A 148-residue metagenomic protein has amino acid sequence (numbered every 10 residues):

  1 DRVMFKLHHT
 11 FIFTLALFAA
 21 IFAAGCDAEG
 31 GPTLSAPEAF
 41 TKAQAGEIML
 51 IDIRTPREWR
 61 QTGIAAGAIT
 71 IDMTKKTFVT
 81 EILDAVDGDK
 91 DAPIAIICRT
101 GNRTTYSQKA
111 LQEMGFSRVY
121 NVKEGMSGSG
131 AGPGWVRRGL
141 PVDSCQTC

Functional and structural regions predicted by a protein language model:
V3-F13: Bacterial N-terminal signal peptides that target proteins for export
F5-L7, C26-A45, R57-P93, N102-C148: Rhodanese-like catalytic fold shared by cysteine-dependent sulfurtransferases and DSP/PTP-type phosphatases
I12-A23: Bacterial N-terminal signal peptides
L50-D52: Structural scaffold elements adjacent to functional motifs in cytosolic proteins
I97: Short, surface-exposed ligand- or partner-binding patches at beta-edge/loop junctions that are enriched in aromatics
